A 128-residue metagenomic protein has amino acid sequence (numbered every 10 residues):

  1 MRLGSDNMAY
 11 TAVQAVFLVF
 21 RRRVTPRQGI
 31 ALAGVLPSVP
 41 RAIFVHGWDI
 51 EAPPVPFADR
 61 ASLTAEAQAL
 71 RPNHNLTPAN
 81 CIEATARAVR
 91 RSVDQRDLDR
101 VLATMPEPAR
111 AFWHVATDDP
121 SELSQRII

Functional and structural regions predicted by a protein language model:
R2, R71-N75, W113-T117: Glycine-centered secondary-structure boundary/capping sites
L3-Q14, R21-I30, N73-A84, R90-A103: Short, low-complexity cationic-aromatic patches
Y10, R41, T64-Q68, E83 (+3 more regions): Generic detector of well-ordered alpha-helical segments enriched in charged/polar residues, highlighting helical
R21-Q28, L36-F44, W48, V93-D94 (+1 more regions): Short alpha-helix boundary/capping elements
G34-P40, A52-R60, M105-A109, L123-I128: Short alpha-helical linear motifs
F44-Q95: Short, solvent-exposed interaction modules
T85-I128: Preference for long, well-ordered alpha-helical segments
